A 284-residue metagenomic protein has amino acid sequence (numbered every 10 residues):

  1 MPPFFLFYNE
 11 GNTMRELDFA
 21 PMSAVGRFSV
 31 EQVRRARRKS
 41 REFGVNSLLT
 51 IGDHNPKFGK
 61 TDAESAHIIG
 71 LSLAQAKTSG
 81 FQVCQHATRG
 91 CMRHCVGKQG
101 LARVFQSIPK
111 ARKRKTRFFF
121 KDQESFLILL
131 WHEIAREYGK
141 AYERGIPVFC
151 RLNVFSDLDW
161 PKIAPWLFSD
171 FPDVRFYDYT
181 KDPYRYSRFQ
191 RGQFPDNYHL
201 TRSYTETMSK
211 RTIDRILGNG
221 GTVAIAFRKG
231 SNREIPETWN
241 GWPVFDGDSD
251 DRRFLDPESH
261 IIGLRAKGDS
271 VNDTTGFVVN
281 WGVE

Functional and structural regions predicted by a protein language model:
M1-F5: N-terminal leader/targeting segments
F7-E284: Class I S-adenosyl-L-methionine
